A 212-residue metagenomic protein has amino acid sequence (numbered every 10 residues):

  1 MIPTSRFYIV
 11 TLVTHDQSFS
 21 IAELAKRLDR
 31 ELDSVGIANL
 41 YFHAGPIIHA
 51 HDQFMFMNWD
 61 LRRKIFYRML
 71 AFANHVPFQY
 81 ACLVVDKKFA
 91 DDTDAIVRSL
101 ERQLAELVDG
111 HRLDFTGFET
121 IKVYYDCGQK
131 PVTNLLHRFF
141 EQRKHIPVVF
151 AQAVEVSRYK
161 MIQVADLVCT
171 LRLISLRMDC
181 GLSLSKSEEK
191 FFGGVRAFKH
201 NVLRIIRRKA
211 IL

Functional and structural regions predicted by a protein language model:
M1-L212: Phosphate-ester processing/binding pockets and catalytic centers
